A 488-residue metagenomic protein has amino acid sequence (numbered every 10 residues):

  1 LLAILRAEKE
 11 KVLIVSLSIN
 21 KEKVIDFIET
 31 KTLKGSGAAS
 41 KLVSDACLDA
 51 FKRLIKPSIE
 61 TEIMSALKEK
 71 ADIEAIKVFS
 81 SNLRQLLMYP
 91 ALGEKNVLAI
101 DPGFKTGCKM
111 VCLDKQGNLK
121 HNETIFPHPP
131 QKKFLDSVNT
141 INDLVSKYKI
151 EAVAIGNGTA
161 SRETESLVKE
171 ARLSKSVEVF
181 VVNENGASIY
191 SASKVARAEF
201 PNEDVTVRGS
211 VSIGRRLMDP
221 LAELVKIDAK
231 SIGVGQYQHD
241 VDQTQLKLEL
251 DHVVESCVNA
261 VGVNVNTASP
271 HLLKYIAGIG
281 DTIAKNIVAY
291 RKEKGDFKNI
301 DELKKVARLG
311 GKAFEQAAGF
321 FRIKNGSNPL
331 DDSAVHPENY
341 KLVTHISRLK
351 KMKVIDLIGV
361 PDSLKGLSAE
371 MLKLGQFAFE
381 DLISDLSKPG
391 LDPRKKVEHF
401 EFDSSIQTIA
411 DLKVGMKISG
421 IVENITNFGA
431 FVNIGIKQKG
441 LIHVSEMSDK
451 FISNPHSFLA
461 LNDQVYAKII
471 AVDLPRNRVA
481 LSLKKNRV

Functional and structural regions predicted by a protein language model:
L1-N96, K115, V138-N142: Extended, highly charged clamp/arch subdomains and adjacent linkers that form or line substrate-binding channels
A3-A7, L87-A91, V97-F104, M110-C112 (+11 more regions): Replace "in large, NTP-powered and nucleic-acid-processing enzymes" with "in large, NTP-powered factors and other
A7-N20, K31-I55, R215-L246, L349-R394: Structured, non-catalytic alpha/beta "coupling" segments that mediate domain-domain communication and provide generic
S18, T30-K31, L86-P90, Q116 (+14 more regions): Conserved, well-folded catalytic cores of nucleic-acid-processing and energy-transducing macromolecular machines
K23-D26, T106-F126, P130-Q131, F428-L459: Nucleotide-binding motor/catalytic cores of P-loop/tubulin-like NTPases across gene-expression machines
A75-L87, G93-V97, K105-D251: Phosphate- and other anionic-substrate recognition elements at nucleic-acid/protein interfaces
I189, A198-D296, G311, E315-S347 (+3 more regions): Long, highly charged, low-complexity intrinsically disordered interaction regions that mediate electrostatic DNA/RNA
G326-V488: Single-stranded RNA-binding regions, centering on S1/OB-family and related RNA-binding modules
